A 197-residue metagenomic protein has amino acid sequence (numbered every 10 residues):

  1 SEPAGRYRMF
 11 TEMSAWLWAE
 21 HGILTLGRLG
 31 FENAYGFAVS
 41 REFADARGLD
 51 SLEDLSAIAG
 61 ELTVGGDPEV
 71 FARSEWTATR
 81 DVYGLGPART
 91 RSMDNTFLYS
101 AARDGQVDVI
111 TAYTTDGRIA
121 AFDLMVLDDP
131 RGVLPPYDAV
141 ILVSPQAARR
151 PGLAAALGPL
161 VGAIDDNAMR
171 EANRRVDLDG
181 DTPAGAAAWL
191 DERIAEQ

Functional and structural regions predicted by a protein language model:
S1-L26, D104-V107, R118-G132: Ligand-binding "clamshell"
R6-M13, V39-S40, D94-N95, I110-G117 (+2 more regions): Beta->alpha turn/N-cap motifs
W16, I58-E61, T79-V82, G86 (+6 more regions): Structured segments of extracytoplasmic/periplasmic soluble domains in secreted or envelope-associated proteins
L29-S100, D104, D181-A187: Bilobed "Venus flytrap"/periplasmic-binding protein-like clamshell domains and structurally analogous long
A34-D45, Y137-P151: A bilobed periplasmic-binding-protein/Venus flytrap-type ligand-binding module shared by bacterial periplasmic
F43-D45, E69-A72, T115-I119, G132 (+1 more regions): Solvent-exposed loop/turn segments at secondary-structure junctions within structured extracellular/periplasmic domains
V70-F71, E75, R80-D81, G152-Q197: An extracytoplasmic/periplasmic, membrane-proximal ligand-sensing/linker region
P136-I141, D166-R170: Acidic/histidine-rich, surface-exposed loop or edge segments in extracytoplasmic proteins
